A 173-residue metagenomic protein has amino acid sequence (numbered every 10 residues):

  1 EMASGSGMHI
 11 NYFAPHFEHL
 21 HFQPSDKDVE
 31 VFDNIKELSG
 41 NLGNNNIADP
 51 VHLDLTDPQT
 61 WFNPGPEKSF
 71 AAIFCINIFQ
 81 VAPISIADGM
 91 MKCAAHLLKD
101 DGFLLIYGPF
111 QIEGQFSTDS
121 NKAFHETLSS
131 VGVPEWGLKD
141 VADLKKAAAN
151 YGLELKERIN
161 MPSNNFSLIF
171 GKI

Functional and structural regions predicted by a protein language model:
A3: Conserved S-adenosyl-L-methionine
G7-T60: Class I SAM-dependent methyltransferase SAM/SAH-binding core
F74: A conserved beta-strand element that flanks and buttresses the S-adenosyl-L-methionine
V81-A94: A short, conserved alpha-helix within the catalytic core of class I
D101-F110: Conserved beta-strand signature within the Rossmann-like core of class I S-adenosyl-L-methionine
S117-L138: Conserved Class I S-adenosyl-L-methionine
P134-G152: Short alpha-helix
L153-I173: Core SAM-dependent methyltransferase catalytic element
